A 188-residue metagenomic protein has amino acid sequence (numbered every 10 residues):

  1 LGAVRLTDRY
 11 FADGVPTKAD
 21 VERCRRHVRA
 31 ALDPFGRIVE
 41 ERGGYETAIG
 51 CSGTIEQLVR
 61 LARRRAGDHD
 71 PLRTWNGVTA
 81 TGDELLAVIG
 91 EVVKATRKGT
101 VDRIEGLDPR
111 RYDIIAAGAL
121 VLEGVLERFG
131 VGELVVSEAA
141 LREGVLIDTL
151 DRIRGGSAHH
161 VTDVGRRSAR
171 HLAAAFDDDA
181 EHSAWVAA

Functional and structural regions predicted by a protein language model:
L1-A188: Helical "lid/coupling" subdomains associated with nucleotide-phosphate turnover
